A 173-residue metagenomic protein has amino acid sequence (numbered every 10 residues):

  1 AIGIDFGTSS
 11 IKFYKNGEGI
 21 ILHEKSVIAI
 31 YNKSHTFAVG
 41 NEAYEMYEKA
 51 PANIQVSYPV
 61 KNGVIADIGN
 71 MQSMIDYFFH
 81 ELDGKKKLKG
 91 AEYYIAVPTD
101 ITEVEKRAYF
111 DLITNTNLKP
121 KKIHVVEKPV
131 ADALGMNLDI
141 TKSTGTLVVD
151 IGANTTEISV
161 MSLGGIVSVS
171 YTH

Functional and structural regions predicted by a protein language model:
A1-A153, M161-Y171: Nucleotide/phosphate-binding catalytic cleft detector across ATP-hydrolyzing and phosphate-transferring enzymes
E157: Positively charged, low-complexity, intrinsically disordered RNA-binding extensions
